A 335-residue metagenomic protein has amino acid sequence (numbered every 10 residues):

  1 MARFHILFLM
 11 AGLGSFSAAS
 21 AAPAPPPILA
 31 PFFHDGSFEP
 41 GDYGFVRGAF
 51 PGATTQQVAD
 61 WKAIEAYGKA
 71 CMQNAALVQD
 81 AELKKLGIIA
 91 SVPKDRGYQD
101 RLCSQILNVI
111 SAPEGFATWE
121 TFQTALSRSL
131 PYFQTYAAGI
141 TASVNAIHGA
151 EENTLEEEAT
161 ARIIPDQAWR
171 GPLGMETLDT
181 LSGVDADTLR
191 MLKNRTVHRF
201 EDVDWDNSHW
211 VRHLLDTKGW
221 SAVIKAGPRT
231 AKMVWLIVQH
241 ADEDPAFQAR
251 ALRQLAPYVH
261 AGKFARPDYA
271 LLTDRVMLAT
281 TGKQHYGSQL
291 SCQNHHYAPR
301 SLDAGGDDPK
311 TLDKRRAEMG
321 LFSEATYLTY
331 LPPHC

Functional and structural regions predicted by a protein language model:
M1-A2: N-terminal secretory signal peptides that target proteins for export/translocation
H5-S15: Bacterial N-terminal signal peptides
L13-F16, G227, L331-P333: Generic alpha-helix signal with a bias toward terminal, lower-confidence helices and secondary-structure junctions
S17-A21: Sec/Tat signal peptide C-region and signal peptidase I cleavage site
P23-L278: N-terminal helix-rich structural modules
P27-G36, P40, F45, T273-C335: A cross-kingdom marker for long, charged
